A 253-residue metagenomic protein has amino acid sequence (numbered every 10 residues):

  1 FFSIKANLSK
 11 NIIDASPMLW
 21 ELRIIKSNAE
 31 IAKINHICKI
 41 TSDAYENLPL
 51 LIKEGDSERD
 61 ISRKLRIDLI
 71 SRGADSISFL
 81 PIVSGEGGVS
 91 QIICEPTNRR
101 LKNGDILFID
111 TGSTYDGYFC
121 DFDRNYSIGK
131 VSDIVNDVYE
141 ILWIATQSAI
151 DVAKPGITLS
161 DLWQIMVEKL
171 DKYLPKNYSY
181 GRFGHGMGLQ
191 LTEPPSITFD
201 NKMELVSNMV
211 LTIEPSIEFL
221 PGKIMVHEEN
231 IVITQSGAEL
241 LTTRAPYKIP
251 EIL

Functional and structural regions predicted by a protein language model:
F1-L253: Active-site neighborhoods and metal-handling regions in enzymes and metal-associated proteins
